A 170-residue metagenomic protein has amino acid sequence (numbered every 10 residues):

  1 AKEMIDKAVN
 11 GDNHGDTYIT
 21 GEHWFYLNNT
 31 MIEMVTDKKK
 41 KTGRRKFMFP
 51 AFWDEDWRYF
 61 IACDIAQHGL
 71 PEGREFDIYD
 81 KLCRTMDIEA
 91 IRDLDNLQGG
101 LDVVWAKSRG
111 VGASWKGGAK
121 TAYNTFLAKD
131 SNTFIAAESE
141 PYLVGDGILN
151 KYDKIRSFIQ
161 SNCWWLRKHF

Functional and structural regions predicted by a protein language model:
A1-F170: Phosphate/NTP-binding elements of NTP-utilizing enzymes
